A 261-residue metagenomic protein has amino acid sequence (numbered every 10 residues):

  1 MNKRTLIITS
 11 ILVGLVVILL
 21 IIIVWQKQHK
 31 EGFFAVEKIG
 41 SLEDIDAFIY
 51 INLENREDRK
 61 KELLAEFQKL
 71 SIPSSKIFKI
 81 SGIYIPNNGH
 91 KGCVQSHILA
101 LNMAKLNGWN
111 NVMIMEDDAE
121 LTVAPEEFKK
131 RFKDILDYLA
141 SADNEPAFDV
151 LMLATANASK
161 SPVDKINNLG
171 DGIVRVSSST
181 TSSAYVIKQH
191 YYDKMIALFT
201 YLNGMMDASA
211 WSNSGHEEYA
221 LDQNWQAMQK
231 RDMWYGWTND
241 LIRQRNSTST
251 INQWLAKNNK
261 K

Functional and structural regions predicted by a protein language model:
N2-K27: Single-pass alpha-helical membrane anchors
I23-M115, A119-K261: An acidic/histidine-cluster motif and surrounding catalytic segment that typifies divalent-metal-assisted enzyme active
